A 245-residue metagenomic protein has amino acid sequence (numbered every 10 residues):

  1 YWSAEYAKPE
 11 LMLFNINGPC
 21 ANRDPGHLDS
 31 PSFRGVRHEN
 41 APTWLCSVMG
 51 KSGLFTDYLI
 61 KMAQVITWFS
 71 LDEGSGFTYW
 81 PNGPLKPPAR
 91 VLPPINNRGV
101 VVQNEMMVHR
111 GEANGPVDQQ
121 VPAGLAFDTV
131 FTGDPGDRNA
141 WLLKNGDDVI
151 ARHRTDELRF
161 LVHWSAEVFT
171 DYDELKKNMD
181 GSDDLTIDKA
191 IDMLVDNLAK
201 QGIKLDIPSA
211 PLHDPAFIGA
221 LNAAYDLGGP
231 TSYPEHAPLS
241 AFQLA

Functional and structural regions predicted by a protein language model:
W2-K8, N17-V130: Catalytic core of non-heme Fe(II) oxygenases with the double-stranded beta-helix
G74-L244: Catalytic core of Fe(II)/2-oxoglutarate
